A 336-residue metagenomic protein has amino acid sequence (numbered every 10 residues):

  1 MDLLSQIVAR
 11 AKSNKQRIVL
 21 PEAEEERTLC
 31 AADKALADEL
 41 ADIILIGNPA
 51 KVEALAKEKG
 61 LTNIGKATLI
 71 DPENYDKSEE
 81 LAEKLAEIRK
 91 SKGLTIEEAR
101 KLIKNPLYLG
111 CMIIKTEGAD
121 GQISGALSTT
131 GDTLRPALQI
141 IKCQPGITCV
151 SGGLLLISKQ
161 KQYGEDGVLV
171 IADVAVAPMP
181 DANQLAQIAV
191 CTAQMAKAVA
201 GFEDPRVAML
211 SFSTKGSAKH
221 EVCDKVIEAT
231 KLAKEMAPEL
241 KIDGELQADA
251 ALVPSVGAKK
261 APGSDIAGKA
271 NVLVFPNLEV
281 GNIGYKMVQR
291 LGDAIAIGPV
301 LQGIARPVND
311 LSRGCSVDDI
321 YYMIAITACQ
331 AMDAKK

Functional and structural regions predicted by a protein language model:
M1-A267, V272-K336: Anion-binding alpha/beta catalytic cores of soluble intermediary-metabolism enzymes, centered on
